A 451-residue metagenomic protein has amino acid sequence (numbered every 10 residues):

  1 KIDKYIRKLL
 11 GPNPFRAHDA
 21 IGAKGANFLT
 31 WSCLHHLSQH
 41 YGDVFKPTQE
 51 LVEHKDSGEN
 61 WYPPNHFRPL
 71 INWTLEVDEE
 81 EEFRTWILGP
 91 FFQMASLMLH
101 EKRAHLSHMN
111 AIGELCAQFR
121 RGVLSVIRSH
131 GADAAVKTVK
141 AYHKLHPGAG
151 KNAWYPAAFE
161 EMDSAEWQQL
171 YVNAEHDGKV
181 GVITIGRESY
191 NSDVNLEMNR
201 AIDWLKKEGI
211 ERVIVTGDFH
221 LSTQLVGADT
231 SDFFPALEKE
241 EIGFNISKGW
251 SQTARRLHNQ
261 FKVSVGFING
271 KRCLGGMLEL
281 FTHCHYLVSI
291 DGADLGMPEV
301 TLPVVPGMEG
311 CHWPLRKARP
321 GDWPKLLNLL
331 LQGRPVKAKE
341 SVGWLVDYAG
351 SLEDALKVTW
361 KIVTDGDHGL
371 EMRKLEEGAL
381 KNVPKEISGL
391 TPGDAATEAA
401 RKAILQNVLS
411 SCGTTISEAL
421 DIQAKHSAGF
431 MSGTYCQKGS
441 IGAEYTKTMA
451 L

Functional and structural regions predicted by a protein language model:
K1-S189, D193-A201, L205-H220, S231-E241 (+5 more regions): N-terminal glycine-rich phosphate-binding loop for ADP-containing cofactors
L75, G296, C311-H312: Short, Lys/Arg-enriched N-terminal segment that forms or immediately precedes the first helix of a structured domain
D193-V194, V226-D229, M277-L280, G310: Residues at alpha-helix caps and immediate loop-helix transition turns in enzyme cores, especially N- and C-cap
H220-V226, C273-G275, G429: Short, active-site-adjacent cap segments at secondary-structure transitions
G227-D232, G243, G249-Q260, G266 (+1 more regions): Acidic/glycine-enriched connector segments
S251, L274-G275, P335: Glycine-rich phosphate-binding loop at the start of an alpha helix
R255-P303: Glycine-rich beta-to-alpha active-site loop
